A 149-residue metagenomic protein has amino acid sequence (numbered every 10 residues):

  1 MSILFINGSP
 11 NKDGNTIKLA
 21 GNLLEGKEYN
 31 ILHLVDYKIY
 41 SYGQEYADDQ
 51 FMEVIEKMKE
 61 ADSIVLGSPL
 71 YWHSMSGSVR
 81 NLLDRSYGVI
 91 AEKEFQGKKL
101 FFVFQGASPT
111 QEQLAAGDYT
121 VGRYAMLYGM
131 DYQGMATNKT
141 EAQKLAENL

Functional and structural regions predicted by a protein language model:
M1-A91, G122, M126-Q133, T137-L149: N-terminal beta1-alpha1-beta2 submodule of the flavodoxin-like/Rossmannoid cofactor-binding fold
Q96-M135: Short, glycine-/small-residue-rich phosphate/pyrophosphate-handling segment
